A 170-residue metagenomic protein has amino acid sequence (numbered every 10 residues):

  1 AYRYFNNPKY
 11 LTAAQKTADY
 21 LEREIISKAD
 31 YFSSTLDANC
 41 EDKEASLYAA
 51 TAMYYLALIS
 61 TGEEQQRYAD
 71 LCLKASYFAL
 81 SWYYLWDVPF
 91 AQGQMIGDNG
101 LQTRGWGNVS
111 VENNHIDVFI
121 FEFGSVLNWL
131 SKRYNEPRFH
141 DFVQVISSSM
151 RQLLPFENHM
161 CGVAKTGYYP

Functional and structural regions predicted by a protein language model:
A1-P170: Glycan-recognition and catalytic cores of secretory/periplasmic carbohydrate-active enzymes
